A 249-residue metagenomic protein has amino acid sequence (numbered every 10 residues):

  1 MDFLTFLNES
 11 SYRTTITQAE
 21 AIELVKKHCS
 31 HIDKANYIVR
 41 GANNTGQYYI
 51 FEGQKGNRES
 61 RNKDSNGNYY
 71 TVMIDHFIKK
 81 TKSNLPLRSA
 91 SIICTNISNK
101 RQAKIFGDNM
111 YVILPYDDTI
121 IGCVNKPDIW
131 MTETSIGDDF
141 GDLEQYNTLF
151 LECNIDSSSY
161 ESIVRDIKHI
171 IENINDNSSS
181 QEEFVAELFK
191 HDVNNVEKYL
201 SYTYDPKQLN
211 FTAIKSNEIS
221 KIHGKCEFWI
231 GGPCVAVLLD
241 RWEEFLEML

Functional and structural regions predicted by a protein language model:
F3-L87, G231, E244-L249: ADP-ribose/NAD+-binding catalytic cleft of ART/PARP-like enzymes
T14-Q18, P115-L249: Active-site and NAD+-binding cores of ADP-ribose-processing enzymes
I22-I38, Q102-D108, K215-W229: Short, surface-exposed loop and linker segments with low hydrophobicity and enrichment for Pro/Ser/Thr
R40-A42, C94-N96, L114: Short His-Asn-centered micro-motif
Q47-Y49, R101-A103, I120-C123: Short catalytic/ligand-binding loop motif for oxyanion handling, primarily in non-cytosolic enzymes, centered on
K55-R58, N109, D128-M131: Short, surface-exposed, charged loop/turn segments at secondary-structure junctions
S83-K104: Extended catalytic/binding region for NAD+/ADP-ribose chemistry, centered on the ART fold
G107-P115: Cytochrome P450 catalytic domain signature, combining two hallmark sequence patches
